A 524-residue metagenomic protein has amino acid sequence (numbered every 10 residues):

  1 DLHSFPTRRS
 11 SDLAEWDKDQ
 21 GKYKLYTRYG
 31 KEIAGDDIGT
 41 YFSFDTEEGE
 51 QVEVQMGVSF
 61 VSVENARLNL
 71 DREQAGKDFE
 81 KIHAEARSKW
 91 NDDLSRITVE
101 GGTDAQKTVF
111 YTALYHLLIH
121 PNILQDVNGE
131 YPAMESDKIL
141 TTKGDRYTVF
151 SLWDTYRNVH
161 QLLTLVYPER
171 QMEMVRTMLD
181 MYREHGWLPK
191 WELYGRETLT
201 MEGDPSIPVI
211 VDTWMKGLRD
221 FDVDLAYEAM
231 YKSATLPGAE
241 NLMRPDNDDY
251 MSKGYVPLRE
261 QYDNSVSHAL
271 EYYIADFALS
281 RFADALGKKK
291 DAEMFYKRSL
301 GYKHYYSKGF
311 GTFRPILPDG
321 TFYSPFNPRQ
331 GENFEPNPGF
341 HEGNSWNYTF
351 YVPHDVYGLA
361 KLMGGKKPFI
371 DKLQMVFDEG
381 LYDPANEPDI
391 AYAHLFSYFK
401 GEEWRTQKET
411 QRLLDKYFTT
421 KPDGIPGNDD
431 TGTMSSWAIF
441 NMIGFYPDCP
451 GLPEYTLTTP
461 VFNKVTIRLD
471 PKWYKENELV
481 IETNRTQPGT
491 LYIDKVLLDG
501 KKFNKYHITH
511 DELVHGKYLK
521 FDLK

Functional and structural regions predicted by a protein language model:
H3-S10: Short, small-residue-biased leader/transition segments that mark boundaries at the very start of proteins
S10, H510-K524: C-terminal beta-strand-rich structural cap/linker in extracellular carbohydrate-active enzymes
D17, G21-L152, L165-Y167: Function-dense linear segments that define catalytic or interfacial modules in macromolecule-processing proteins
E100-V127, L165-M178, E202-S233, K303: Carboxylate/His-rich catalytic cores and anion/metal-binding grooves
A113, M178-L193, A283: Primarily short, surface-exposed interaction patches in extracytoplasmic proteins
T142-R157, L165-Y167, I207, G217-V480 (+2 more regions): Active-site core of glycosidic bond-cleaving carbohydrate-active enzymes
G489-K495: Beta-strand-rich binding/interaction modules
L498-K501: Short strand-turn-strand beta-turns centered on an Asx-Gly dipeptide
